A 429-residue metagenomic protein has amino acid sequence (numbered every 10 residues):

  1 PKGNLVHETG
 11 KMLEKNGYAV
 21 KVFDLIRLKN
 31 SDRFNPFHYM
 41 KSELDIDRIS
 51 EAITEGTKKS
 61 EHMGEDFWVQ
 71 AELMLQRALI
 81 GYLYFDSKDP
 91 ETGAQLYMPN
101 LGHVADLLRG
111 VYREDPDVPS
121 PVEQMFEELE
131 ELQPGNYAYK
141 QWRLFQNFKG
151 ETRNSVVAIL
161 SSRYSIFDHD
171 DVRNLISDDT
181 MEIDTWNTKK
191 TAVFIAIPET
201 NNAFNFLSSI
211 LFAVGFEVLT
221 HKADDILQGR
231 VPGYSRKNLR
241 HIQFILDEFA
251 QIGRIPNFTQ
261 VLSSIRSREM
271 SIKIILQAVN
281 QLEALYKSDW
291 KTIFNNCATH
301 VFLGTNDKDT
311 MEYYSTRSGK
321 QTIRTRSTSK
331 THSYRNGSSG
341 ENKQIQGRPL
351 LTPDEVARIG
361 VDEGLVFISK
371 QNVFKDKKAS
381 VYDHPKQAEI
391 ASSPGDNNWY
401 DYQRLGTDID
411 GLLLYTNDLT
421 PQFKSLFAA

Functional and structural regions predicted by a protein language model:
P1-M270, L285, D354-K375, I390-A429: P-loop NTPase motor domains
K11-K15, F37-Y39, S288-T292, T316-Q321 (+1 more regions): Short secondary-structure boundary/capping segments
L83, L96, Y313, T331-S333 (+3 more regions): Intrinsically disordered, low-complexity N-terminal regions enriched in serine/proline/glycine with scattered basic
I197, N201, E248, L276 (+2 more regions): Short loop or secondary-structure boundary microenvironments that flank and position key functional residues
F212-A213, T220-K222, H300, K320 (+3 more regions): Short, charged/polar low-complexity linear motifs in solvent-exposed/disordered segments
L262-S264, S271-L365: Conserved ATP-driven motor cores of ASCE-family P-loop NTPases powering translocation/secretion/packaging/pilus
